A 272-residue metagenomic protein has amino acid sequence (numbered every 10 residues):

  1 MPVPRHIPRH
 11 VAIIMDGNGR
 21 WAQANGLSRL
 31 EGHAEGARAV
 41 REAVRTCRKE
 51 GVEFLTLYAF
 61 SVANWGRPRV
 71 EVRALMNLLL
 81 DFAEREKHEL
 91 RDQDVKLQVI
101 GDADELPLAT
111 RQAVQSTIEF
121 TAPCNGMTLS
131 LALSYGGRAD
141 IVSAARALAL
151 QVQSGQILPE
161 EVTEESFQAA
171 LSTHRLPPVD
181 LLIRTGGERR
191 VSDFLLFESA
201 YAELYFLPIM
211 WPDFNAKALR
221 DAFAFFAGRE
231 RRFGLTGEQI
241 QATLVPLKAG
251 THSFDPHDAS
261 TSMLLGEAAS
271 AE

Functional and structural regions predicted by a protein language model:
M1-K248, F254-E272: Flexible, compositionally biased loop and terminal segments
